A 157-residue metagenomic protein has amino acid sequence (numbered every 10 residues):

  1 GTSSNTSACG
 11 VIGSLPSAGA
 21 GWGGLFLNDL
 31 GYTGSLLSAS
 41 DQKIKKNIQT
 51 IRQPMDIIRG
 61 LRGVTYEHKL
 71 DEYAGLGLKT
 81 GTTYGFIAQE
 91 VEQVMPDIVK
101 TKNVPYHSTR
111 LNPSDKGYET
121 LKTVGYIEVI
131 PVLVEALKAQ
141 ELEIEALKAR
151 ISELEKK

Functional and structural regions predicted by a protein language model:
G1-S35: Surface-exposed, glycine- and small/polar-enriched segments that build interaction surfaces at terminal
G21-T123, E143-K157: C-terminal intramolecular chaperone/autoprocessing and neck/assembly modules of extracellular spikes and adhesins
K45, V134, K138-E141: Short amphipathic alpha-helical segments with heptad-repeat character
T83, Y126, L133: Hydrophobic (often cysteine-bearing) scaffold residues that line and stabilize catalytic clefts of nucleotide/cofactor
E90, E128, A136: Ca2+-coordinating acidic residues in Ca2+-binding motifs
V129-V132, A139, A146, E153: Alpha-helical coiled-coil heptad-register detector
